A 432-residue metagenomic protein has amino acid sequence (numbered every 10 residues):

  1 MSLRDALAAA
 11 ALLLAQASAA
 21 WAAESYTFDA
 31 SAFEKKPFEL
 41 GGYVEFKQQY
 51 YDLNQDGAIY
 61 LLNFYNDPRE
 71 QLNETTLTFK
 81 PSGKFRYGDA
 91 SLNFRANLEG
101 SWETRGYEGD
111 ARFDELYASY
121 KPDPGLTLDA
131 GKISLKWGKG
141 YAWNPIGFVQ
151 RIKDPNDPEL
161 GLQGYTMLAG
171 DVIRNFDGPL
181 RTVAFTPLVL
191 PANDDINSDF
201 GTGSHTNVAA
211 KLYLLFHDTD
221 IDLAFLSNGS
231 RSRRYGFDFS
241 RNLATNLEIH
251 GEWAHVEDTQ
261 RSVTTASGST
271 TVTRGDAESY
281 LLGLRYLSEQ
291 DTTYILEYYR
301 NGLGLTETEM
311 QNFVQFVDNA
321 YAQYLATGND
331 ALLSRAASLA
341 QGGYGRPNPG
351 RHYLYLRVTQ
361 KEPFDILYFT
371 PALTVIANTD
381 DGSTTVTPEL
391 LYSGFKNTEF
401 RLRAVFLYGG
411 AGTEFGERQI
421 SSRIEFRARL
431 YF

Functional and structural regions predicted by a protein language model:
A22-L128, L390, E399-R403, S421-R427 (+1 more regions): Beta-barrel outer-membrane channel/assembly domains of diderm bacteria
G42-V44, F94-A96, A130, G170 (+11 more regions): Membrane-embedded beta-strand positions of outer-membrane beta-barrel proteins
F46-D52, F85-D89, L98-W102, S134-K136 (+10 more regions): Transmembrane beta-strands of outer-membrane beta-barrel pores
Q71, E103-G109, L160-L162, I196-T206 (+4 more regions): Solvent-exposed loop/turn segments connecting transmembrane beta-strands in outer-membrane beta-barrel proteins
T76-L190, L214, G409: Outer membrane beta-barrel
G88-F94, G125-L128, D177-V183, F216-L223 (+4 more regions): Repeated loop/turn-to-beta-strand initiation elements of outer-membrane beta-barrel proteins
G170, L354-V358, R418-F432: Outer-membrane beta-barrel "beta-signal"
E248-L367, L373-V375, F415-E417: Extracellular/periplasmic loop regions
